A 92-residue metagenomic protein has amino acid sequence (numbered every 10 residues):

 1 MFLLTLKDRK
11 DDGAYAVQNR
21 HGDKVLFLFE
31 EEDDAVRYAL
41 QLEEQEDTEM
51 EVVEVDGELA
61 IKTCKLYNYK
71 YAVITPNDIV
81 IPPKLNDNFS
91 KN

Functional and structural regions predicted by a protein language model:
M1-N92: Conserved NAD+-utilizing ADP-ribose enzyme module
